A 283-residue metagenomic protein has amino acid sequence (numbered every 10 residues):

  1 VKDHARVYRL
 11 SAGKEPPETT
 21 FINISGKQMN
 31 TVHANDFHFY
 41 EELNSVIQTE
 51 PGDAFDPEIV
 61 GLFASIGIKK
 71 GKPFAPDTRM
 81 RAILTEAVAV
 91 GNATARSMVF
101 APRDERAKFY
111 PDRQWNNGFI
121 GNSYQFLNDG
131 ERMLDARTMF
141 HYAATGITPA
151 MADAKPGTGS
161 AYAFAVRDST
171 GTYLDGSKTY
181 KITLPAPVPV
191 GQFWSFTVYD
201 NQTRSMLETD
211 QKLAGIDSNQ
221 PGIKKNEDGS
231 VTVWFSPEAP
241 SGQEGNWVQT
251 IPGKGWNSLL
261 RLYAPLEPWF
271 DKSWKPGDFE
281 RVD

Functional and structural regions predicted by a protein language model:
V1-D283: A compositional/structural signature for long, glycine/proline-rich flexible linkers and loops on extracytoplasmic
